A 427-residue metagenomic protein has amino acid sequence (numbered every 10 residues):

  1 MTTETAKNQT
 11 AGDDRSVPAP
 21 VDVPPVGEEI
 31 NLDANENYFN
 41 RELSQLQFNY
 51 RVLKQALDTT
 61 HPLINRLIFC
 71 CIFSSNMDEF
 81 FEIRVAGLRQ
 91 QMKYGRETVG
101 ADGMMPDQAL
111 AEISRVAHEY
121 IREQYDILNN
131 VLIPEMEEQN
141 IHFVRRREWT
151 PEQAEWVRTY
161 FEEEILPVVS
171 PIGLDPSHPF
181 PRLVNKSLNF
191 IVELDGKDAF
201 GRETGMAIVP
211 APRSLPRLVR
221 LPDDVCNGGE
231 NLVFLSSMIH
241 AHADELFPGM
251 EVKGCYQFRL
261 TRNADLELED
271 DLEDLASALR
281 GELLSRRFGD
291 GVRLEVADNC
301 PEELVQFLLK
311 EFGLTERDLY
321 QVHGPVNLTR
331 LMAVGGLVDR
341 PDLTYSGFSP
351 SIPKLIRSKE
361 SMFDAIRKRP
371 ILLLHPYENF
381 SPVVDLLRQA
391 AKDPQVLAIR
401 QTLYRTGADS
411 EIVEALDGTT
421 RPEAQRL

Functional and structural regions predicted by a protein language model:
T2-L427: N-terminal localization/anchoring segments of enzymes in phospholipid and broader phosphate metabolism
